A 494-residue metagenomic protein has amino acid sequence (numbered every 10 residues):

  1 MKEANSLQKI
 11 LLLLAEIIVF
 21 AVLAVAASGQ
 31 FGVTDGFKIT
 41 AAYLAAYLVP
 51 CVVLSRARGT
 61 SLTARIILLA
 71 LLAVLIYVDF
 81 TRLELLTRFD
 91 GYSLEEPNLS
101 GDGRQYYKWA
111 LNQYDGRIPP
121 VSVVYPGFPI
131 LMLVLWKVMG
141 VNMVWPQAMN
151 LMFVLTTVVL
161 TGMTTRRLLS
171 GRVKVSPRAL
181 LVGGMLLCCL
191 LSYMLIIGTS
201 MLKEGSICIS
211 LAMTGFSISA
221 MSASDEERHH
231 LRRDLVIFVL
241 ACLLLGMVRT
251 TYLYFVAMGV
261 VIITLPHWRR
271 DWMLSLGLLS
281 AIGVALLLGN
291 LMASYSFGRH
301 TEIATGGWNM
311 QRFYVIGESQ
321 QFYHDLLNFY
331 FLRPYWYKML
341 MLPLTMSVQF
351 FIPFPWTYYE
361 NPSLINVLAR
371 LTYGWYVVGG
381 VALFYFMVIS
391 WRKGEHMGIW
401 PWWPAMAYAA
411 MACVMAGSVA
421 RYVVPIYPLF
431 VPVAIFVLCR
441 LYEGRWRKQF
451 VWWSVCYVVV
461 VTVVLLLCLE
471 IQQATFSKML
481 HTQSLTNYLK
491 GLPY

Functional and structural regions predicted by a protein language model:
M1-L85, L274-I282, C456: Start-transfer (signal-anchor) and selected internal transmembrane alpha helices of multi-pass inner/ER membrane
Q8-V22, L69-I76, V182, D234-L240 (+1 more regions): Transmembrane alpha-helix segments characteristic of polytopic inner-membrane glycan-assembly/cell-envelope
G32-Y43, S347-A409: Membrane-interface anchor segments at the N-terminal boundary of transmembrane helices in multi-pass membrane enzymes
F80-W109, I118-L131, G140-V141: Extracytoplasmic catalytic/substrate-binding loops of multi-pass membrane glycan-assembly enzymes
S122-P126, I130, V138-V159, V367-W375: Loop-to-helix entry region of an early transmembrane alpha helix in multi-pass inner-membrane enzymes
A148-V173, M213, V381-Y385: Transmembrane-helix motifs of polytopic, lipid-linked glycan transferases
T161-L190, H396: Transmembrane-helix signature of polytopic, membrane-embedded enzymes that assemble or transfer cell-envelope glycans
L195, R233-T250, V256, V261-T264 (+1 more regions): Membrane-interface alpha helices of multi-pass inner-membrane proteins
